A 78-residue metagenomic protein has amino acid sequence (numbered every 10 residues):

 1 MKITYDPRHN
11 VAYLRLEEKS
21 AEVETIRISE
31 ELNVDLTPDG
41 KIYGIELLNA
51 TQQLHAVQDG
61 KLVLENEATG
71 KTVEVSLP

Functional and structural regions predicted by a protein language model:
M1-P78: Small, basic N-terminal interaction modules of short regulatory proteins
